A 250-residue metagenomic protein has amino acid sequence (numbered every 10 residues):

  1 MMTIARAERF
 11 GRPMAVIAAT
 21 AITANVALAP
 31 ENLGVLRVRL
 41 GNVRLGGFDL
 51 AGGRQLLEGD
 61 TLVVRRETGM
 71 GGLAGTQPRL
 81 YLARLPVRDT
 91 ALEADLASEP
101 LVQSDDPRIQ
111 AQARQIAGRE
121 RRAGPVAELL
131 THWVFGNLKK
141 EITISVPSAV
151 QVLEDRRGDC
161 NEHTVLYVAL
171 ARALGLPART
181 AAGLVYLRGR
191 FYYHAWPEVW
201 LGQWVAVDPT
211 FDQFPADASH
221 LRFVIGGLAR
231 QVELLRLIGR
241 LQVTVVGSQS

Functional and structural regions predicted by a protein language model:
M1-L62, R66-G72, S250: Acidic, serine/threonine-rich low-complexity disordered tracts
M2-M14, P86-A91, L176, F191-S250: Active-site rim recognition segments
V43-L45, G69-G71, V185, W204 (+2 more regions): Short, glycine-/Ser/Thr-/acidic-enriched flexible segments
R65-E67, A181-G183, W200, V207-T210: Generic beta-strand/beta-sheet core signal
A83-G158, L166, I225-V232, R236-S250: Secondary-structure boundary elements
L130, R156-A182, P197: Cysteine-centered nucleophilic/redox motifs
N137-K140, C160, V185-R188, W204 (+1 more regions): Solvent-exposed loop/turn segments at secondary-structure junctions within structured extracellular/periplasmic domains
K140-V146, R172-A173, R179-A181, G189-R190 (+2 more regions): Extended hydrophobic-aromatic, low-complexity segments
